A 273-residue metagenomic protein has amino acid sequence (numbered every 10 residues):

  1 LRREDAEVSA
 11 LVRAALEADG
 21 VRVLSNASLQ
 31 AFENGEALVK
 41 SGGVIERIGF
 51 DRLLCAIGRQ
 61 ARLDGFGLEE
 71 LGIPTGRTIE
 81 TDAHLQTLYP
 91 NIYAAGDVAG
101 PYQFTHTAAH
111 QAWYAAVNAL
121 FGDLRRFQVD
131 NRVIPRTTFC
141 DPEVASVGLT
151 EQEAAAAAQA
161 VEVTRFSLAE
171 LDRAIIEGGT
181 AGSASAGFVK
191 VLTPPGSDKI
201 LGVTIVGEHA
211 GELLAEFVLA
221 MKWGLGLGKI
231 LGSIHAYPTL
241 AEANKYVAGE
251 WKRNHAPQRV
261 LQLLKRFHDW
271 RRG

Functional and structural regions predicted by a protein language model:
L1, R62-G65, Y102, D172-A174 (+1 more regions): Glycine/Thr-rich phosphate-binding loops of Rossmann-like dinucleotide-binding domains
L1-N34, L38, V44, Y102-A109 (+1 more regions): Rossmann-like dinucleotide-binding cores of NAD(P)H-dependent redox enzymes
R22-L24, Y93, E162-T164: General small-molecule cofactor/ligand-binding pocket signal
N26, D82, T164-F166: Conserved beta-strand termini and adjacent loop/short-helix elements that scaffold enzyme active sites in alpha/beta
E33, S41, E70, P195-S197: Short acidic-glycine loop/turn motifs at beta-strand connectors
G42-I45, A184: Glycine-centered tight beta-turn/hairpin loop motif at sheet-sheet or coil-to-beta transitions
R47-D123, E216-V218: FAD-site-proximal beta/loop scaffold in flavoenzymes
F139-T150, A155-G273: Flexible, glycine-rich terminal cap/loop adjacent to redox cofactors in electron-transfer oxidoreductases
